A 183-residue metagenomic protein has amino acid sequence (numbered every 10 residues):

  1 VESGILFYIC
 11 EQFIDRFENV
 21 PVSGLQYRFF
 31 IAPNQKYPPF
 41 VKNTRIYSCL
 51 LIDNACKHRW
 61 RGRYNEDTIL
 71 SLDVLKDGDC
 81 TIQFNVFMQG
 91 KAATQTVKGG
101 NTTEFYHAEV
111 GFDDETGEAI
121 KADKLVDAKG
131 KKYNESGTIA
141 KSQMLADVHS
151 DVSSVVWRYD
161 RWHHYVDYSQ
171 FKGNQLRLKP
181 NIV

Functional and structural regions predicted by a protein language model:
V1-D73: Conserved catalytic core of nucleotide-sugar-dependent glycosyltransferases
G62-Y64, T68-V183: C-terminal catalytic/acceptor-binding lobe
